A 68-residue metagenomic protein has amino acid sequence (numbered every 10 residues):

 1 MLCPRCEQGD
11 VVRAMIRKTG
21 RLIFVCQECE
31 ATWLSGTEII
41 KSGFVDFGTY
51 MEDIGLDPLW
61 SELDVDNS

Functional and structural regions predicted by a protein language model:
M1, K18-R21: Flanking scaffold residues of small Cys/His-coordinated metal-binding clusters
C3-C6, C26: Short cysteine-rich clusters marking metal-coordination/redox-active sites
C6-V12: Short Cys/His-rich Zn2+-coordinating modules
V12-R17, G36-E38: Short Cys/His-rich "knuckle" micro-motifs
G20-T32: Cysteine-rich micro-motifs
E30-D46: Short metal-binding segments enriched for Cys and/or His
L56-E62: Extended interfacial segments that mediate partner engagement and assembly in macromolecular machines
E62-S68: Short flanking/linker segments adjacent to small metal-binding domains or redox-active Cys/His motifs
